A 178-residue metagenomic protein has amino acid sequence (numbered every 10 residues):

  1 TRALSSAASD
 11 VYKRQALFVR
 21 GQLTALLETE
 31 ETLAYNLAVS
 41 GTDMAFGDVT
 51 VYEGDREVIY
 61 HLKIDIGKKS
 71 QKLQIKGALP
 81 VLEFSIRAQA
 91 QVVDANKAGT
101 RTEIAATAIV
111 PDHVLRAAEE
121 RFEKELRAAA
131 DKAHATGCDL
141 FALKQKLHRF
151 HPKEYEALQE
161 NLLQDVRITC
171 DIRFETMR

Functional and structural regions predicted by a protein language model:
T1-R178: Membrane-proximal alpha-helical signals and transmembrane carboxylates
